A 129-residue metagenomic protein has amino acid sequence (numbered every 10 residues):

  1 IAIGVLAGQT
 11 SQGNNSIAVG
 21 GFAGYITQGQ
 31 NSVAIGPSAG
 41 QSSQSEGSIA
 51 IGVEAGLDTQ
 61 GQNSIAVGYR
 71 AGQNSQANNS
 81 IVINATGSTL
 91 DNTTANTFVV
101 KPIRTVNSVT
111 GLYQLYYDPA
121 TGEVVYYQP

Functional and structural regions predicted by a protein language model:
I1-P129: Glycine- and small/polar-enriched repetitive beta-structure motifs of secreted/surface proteins
